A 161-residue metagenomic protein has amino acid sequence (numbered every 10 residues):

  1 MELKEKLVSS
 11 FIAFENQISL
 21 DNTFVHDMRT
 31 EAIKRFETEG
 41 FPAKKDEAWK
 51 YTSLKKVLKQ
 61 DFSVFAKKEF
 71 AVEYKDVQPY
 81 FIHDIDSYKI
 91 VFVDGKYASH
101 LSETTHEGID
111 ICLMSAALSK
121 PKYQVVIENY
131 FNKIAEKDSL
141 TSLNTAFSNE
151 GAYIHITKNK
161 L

Functional and structural regions predicted by a protein language model:
M1-L161: Glycine-rich and polybasic anion-binding loops at the starts of cofactor/ligand-binding domains
